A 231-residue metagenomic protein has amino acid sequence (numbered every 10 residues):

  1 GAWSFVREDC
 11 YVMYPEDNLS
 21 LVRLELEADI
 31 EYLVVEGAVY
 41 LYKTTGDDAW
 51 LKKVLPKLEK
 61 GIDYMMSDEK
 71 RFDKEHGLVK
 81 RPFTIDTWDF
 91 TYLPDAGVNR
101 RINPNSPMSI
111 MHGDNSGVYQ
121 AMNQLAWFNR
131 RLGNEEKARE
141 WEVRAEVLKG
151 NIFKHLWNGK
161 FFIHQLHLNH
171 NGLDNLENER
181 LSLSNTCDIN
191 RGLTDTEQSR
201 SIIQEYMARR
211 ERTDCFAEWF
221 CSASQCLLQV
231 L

Functional and structural regions predicted by a protein language model:
G1-R81, M111-N115, Y119: Aromatic-rich carbohydrate-recognition surfaces in CAZymes
N18, R100-M111: Flexible glycine/proline-enriched surface loops and loop-helix/loop-strand junctions
E27-I30, I85-T87, L181-N185: Short, solvent-exposed loop/turn segments at the edges of secondary structure
A49-K52, N105, E135-E136, A208: Polar/charged alpha-helical tracts
E69-R81, I110-M111, G117-Q229: Catalytic cores of carbohydrate-active enzymes
T84-T91, N171: Alpha-helix boundary/capping detector
W88-N103: A short, charged helix-loop
